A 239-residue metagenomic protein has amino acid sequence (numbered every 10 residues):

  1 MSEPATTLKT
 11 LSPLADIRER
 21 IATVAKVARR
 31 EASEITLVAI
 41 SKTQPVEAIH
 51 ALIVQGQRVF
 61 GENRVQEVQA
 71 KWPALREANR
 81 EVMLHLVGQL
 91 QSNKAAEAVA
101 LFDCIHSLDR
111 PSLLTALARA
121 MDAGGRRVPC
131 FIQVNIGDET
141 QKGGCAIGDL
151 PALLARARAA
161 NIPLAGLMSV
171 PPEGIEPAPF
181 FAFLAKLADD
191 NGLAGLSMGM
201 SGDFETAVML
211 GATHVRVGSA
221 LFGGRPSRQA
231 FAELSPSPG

Functional and structural regions predicted by a protein language model:
M1-A194, M200-G202, V208-L210, F222-G224: Conserved alpha/beta-domain cores
G202-G239: A cross-taxonomic marker for long C-terminal extensions/tails that follow the last structured domain
